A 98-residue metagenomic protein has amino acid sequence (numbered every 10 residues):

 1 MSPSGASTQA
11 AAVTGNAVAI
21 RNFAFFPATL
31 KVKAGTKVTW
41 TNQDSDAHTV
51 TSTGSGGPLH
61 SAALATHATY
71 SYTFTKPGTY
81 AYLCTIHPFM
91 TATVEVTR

Functional and structural regions predicted by a protein language model:
M1-R98: Extracytoplasmic copper-binding redox domains, predominantly the cupredoxin/blue-copper superfamily
